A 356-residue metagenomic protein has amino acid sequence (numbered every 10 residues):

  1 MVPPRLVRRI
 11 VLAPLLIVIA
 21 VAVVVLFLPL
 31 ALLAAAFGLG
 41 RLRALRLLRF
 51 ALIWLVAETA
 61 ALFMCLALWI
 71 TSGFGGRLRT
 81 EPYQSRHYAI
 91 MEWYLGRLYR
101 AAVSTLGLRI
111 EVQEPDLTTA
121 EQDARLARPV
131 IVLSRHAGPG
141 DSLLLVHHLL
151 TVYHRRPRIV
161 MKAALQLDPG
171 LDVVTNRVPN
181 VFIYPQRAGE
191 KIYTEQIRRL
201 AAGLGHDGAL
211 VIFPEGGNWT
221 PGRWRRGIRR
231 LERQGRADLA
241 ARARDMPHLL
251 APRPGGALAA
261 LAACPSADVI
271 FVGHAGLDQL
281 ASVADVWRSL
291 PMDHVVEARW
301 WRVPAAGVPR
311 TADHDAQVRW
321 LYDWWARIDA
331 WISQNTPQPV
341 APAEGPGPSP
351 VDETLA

Functional and structural regions predicted by a protein language model:
M1-V130, L144: Membrane-anchoring hydrophobic helices of lipid-metabolizing enzymes
R5, P115-A120, G138, H147 (+8 more regions): Polar-ligand-bearing catalytic/cofactor-coordination segments of membrane-embedded or membrane-tethered inner-membrane
A13, G140-D141, K191-Q196, A251-G255: Short, glycine/acidic-rich beta->alpha junctions
L66-R125, H136, V146, E195-R198 (+9 more regions): Hydrophobic/basic alpha-helical segments enriched in Actinobacteria
L68-R97, S104-T105, L126-E190: Catalytic core of membrane glycerolipid acyltransferases/transacylases, capturing the structured, soluble-facing
R155, A163-N180, G205-A312: A cross-family acyltransferase "interaction/gating" segment
I197-G205: Short amphipathic alpha-helices and their capping/turn segments at secondary-structure boundaries
R310-A356: Cytosolic-facing loops and C-terminal tails of multi-pass membrane proteins
